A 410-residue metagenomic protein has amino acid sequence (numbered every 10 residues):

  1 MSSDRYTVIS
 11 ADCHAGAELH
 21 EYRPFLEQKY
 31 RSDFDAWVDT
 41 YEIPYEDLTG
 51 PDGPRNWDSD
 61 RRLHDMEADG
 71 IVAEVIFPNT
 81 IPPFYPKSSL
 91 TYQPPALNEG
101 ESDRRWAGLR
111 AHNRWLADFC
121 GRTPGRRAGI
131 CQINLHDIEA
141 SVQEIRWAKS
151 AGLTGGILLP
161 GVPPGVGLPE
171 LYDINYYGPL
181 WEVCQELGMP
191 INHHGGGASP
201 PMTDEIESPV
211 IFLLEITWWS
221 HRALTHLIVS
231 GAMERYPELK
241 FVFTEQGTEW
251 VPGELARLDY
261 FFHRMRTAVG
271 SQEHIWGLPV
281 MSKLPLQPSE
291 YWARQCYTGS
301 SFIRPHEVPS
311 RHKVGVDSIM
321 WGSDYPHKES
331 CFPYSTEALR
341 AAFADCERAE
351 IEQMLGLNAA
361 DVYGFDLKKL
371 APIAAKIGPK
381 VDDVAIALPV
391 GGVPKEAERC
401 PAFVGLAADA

Functional and structural regions predicted by a protein language model:
S2-I9, E18-A73, A107, R114-R122 (+7 more regions): Mid-to-C-terminal alpha-helical segments outside catalytic/metal-binding sites
Y6, H14, P54, G100 (+6 more regions): Conserved aromatic-histidine-acidic binding/catalytic patches
V8, E42-T49, H64-L90, R126-I133 (+1 more regions): Divalent metal-dependent hydrolysis catalytic cores, especially in the metallo-beta-lactamase
H14, E74, H194, E245 (+1 more regions): Histidine-centered active-site/metal-ligand motif
L19-P54, K87-S102, W106, S199-I216 (+1 more regions): Active-site gating loops and adjacent loop-to-helix segments of metal-dependent hydrolytic enzymes
F77-P82, G195-S199, P326-H327: Short glycine-enriched loops at secondary-structure junctions
I81-R114, D118-C120, I138-S150, G167 (+1 more regions): Active-site loop-helix segments enriched in His/Asp/Glu that coordinate and activate a nucleophilic water at divalent
R126, I133, E139, Q143-M320 (+1 more regions): Catalytic pocket-lining loop regions of alpha/beta-barrel enzymes, especially the amidohydrolase/enolase/GH5 lineages
